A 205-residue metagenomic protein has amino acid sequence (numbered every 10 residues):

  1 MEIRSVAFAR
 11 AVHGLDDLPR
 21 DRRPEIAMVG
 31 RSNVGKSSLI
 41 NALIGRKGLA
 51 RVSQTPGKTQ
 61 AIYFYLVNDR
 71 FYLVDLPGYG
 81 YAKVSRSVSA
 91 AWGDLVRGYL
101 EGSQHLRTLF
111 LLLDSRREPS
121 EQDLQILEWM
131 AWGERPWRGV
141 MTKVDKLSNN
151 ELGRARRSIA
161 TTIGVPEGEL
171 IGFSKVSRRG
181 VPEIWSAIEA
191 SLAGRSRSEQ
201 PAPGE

Functional and structural regions predicted by a protein language model:
M1-K83, A193-G194, Q200-E205: Conserved G1/Walker A P-loop phosphate-binding module
I3-L15, K146-E205: Canonical P-loop GTPase G-domain recognition
R22, G48, A61, Y72 (+8 more regions): Helical mechanochemical/support elements of P-loop NTPase systems and associated helical scaffolds
L39, L109-F110, I184: Hydrophobic packing within well-folded, soluble alpha/beta domains
K47, F71, L100-S103, E134 (+4 more regions): Conserved NTP-handling cores and scaffolds of large molecular machines
Y65, T142, I184: Residue-level signal for inorganic ion chemistry
Y79-S89, R116, D145-S148: Flexible beta-alpha connector loops of hexameric P-loop NTPases
D94-G168: Conserved C-terminal guanine-recognition region of P-loop GTPase G domains, centered on the G4
